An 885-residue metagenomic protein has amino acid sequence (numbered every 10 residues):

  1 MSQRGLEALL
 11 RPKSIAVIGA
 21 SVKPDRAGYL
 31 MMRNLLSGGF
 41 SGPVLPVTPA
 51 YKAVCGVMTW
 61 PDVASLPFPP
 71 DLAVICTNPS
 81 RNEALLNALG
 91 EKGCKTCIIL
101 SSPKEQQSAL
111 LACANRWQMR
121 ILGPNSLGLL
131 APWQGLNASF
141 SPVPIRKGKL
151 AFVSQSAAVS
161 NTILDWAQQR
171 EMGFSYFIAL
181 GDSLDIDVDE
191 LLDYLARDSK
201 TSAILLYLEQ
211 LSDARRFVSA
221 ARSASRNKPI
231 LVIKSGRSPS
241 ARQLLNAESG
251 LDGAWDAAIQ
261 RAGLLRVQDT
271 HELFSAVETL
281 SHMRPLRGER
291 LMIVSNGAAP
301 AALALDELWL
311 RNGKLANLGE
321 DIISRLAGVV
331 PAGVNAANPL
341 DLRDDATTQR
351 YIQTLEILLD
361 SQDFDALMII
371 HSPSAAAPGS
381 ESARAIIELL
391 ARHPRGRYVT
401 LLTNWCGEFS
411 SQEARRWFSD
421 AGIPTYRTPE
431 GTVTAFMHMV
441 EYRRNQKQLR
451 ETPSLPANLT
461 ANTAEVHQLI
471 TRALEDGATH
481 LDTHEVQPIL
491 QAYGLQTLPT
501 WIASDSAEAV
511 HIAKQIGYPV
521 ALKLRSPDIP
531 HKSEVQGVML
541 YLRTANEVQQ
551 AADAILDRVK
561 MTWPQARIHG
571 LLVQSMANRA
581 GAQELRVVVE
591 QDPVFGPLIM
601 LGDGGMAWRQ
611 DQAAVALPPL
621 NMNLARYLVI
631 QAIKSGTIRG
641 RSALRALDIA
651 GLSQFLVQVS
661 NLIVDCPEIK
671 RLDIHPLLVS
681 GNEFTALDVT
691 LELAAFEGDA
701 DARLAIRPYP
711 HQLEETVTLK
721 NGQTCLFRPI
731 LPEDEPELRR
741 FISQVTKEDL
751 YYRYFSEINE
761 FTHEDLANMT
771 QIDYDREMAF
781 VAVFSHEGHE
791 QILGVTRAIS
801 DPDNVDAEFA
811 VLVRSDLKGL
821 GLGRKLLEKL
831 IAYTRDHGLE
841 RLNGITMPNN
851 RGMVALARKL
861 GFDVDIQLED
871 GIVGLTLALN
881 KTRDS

Functional and structural regions predicted by a protein language model:
M1-D688, F696: Catalytic-core regions of core metabolic enzymes, especially those transforming organic acids/acyl-group intermediates
L522, V573, L691, A782 (+1 more regions): Short beta-strand element of the conserved SAM-dependent methyltransferase core
R543-A545, E692, I730-E733: A short, sequence-level motif marking secondary-structure junctions
V587, I674-P676, V689-L691, F809 (+2 more regions): A structural signal for short, well-ordered beta-strand segments
F696-S885: Long, contiguous binding/interaction regions
